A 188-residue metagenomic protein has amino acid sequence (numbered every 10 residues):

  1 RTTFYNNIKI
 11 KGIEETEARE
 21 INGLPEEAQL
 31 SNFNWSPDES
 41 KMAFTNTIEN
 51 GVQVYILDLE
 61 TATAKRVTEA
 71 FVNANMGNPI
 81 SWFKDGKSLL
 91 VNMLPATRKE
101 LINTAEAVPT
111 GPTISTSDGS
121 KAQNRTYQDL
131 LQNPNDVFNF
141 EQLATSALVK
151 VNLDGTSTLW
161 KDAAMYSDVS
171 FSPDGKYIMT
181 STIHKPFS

Functional and structural regions predicted by a protein language model:
R1-N7, L94-V149, H184-S188: Predominantly five- to eight-bladed beta-propeller fold
R1-P37, F71: Blade-loop segments of beta-propeller domains
Y5, E49-G51, T61, T145: Surface-exposed loop/turn positions within WD40 beta-propeller blades
N7-I10, V54-I56, V67, S146-K150: Hydrophobic beta-strand positions in blades of beta-propellers and related beta-sheet-rich domains
G12-T16, D58-A62, N152-T156: Short loop/turn segments that connect beta-strands within beta-propeller blades
R19, L59-E60, A74, G86 (+2 more regions): Predominantly soluble domains enriched in secretory-pathway, periplasmic, or organellar proteins
R19-I21, K65, T158: A structural motif specific to WD40 beta-propellers
P25-T45, G51-V54, F71-N92, D118-Y127 (+2 more regions): Conserved beta-propeller blade repeats
